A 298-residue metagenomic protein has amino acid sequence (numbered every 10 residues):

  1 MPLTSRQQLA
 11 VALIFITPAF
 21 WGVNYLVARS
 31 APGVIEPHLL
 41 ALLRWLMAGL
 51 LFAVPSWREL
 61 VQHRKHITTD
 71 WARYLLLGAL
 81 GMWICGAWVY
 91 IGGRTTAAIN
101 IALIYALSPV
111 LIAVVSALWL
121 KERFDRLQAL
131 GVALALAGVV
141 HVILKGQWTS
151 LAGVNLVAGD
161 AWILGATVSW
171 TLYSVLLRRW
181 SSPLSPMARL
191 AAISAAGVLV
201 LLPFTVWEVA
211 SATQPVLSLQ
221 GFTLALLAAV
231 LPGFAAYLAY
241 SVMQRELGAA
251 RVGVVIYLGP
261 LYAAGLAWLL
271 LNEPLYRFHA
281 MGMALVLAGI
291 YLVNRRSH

Functional and structural regions predicted by a protein language model:
M1-I16, L107-V168, F278, A284-H298: Juxtamembrane helix-loop boundary signature in multi-pass membrane transporters
M1-L42, I91, A152-R179, V200: Glycine-/small-residue-enriched transmembrane alpha-helix faces in small-molecule transporters and effluxers
P18, A41-L43, G86, I101-L107 (+2 more regions): Helix-helix packing/entry segments at the starts of transmembrane helices
F20, N24-Y25, A53-Y105, H141 (+1 more regions): Specific transmembrane alpha-helical segments of multi-pass solute transporters/efflux pumps, especially DMT/EamA
L26, F52, I112-V114, L118 (+2 more regions): Transmembrane alpha-helical segments that form core, pore/gating elements of small-molecule transporters/exporters
V27-S30, V34, A48-T68, A137-G153 (+3 more regions): Membrane-interface helix-cap regions at the ends of transmembrane helices in multi-pass membrane proteins
G33-I84, L111, S169-L176, L190-V209 (+3 more regions): Transmembrane alpha-helices of multi-pass small-molecule transport proteins
L39-L50, V89-R123, Q128-A129, V139 (+2 more regions): Specific alpha-helical transmembrane segments that line the substrate/conduction pathway and gating interfaces
